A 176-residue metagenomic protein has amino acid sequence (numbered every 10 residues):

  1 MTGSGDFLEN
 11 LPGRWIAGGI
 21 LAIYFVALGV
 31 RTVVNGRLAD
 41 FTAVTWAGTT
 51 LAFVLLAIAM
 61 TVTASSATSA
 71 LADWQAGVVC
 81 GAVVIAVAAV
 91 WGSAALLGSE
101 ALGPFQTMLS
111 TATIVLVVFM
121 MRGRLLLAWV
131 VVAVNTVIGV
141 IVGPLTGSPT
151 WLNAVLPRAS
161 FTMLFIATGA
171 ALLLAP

Functional and structural regions predicted by a protein language model:
M1-A70: N-terminal signal-anchor/first transmembrane helix of integral membrane proteins
G18, A128-V130, L156-S160: Hydrophobic alpha-helical transmembrane segments
A27, F53-I58, A82-S93: A generic, lipid-embedded transmembrane alpha helix
G29-T49, S99-E100, I138-F165: Alpha-helical transmembrane segments and their interfaces in multipass membrane proteins
L51-L55, T107-A112, S160, L164: Membrane-embedded alpha-helical segments of multi-pass membrane proteins, especially the transmembrane helices
G81-A89, G103-I141: Alpha-helical transmembrane segments of integral membrane proteins
L96-P104: Short, amphipathic, aromatic/basic-enriched membrane-interface segments that mark the entry/exit of transmembrane
L164-P176: Juxtamembrane or sensor-core-proximal signal-transducing alpha helices that couple sensory domains to cytosolic
